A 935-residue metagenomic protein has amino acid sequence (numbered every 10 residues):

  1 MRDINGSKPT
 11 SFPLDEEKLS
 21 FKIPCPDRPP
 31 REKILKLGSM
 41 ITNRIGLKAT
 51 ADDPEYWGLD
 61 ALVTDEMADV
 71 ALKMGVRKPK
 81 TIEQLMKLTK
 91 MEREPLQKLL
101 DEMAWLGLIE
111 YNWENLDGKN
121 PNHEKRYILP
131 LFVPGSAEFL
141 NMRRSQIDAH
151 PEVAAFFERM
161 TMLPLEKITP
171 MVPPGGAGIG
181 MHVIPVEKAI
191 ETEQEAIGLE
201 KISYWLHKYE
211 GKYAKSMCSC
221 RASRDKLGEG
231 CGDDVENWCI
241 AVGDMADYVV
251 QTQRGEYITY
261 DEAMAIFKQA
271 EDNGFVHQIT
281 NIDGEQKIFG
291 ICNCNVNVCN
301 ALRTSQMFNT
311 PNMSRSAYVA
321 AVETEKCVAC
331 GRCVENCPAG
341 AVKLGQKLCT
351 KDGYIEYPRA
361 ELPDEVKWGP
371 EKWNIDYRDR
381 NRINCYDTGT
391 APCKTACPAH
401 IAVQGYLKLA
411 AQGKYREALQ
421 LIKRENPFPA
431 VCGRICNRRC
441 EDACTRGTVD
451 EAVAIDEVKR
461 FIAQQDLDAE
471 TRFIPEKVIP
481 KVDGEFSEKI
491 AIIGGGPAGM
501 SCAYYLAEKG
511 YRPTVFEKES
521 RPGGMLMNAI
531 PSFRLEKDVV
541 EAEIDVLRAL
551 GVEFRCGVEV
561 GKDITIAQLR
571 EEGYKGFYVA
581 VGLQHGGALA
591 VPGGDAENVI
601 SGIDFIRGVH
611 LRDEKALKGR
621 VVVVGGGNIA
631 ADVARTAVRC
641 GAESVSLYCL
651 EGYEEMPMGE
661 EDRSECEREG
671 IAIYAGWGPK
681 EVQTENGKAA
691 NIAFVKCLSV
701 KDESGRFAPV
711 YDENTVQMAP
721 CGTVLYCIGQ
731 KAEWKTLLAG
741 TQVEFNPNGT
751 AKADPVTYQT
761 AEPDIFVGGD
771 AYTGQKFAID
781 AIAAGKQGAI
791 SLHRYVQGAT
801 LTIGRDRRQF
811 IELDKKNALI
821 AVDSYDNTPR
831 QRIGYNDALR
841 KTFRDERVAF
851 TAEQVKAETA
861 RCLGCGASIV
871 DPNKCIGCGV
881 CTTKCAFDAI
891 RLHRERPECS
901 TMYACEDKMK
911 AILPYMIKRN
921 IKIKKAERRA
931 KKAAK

Functional and structural regions predicted by a protein language model:
A61, M91, Y127, Q278-I291 (+14 more regions): Ferredoxin-like iron-sulfur electron-transfer modules
A104-D117, V342-K343, I890: A short, conserved structural fragment
K119-M162: Short, amphipathic alpha-helical interaction segments positioned at domain boundaries
A339-P392, L407, V453-I455, K459-K489 (+11 more regions): Flanking helices and flexible, charged tails adjoining ferredoxin-like Fe-S electron-transfer domains in multi-subunit
I401-Q404, A410-A411, A452-D456, I492-V560 (+5 more regions): Beta1-alpha1 glycine-rich phosphate/pyrophosphate-binding loop at the start of Rossmann-like nucleotide-binding domains
I462-G484, K509, A542-K562, G586-C640 (+1 more regions): Glycine-rich dinucleotide-binding loop and its adjacent helix/turn
D595-K618, D702-Q775, I790: FAD-site-proximal beta/loop scaffold in flavoenzymes
V633, A771-V796: A conserved FAD-binding loop/helix module that cradles the flavin
